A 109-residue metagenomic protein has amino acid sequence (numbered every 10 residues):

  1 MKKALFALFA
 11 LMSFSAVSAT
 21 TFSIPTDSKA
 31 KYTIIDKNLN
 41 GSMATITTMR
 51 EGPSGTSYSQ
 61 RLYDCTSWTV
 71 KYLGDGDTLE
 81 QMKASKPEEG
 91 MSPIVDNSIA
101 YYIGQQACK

Functional and structural regions predicted by a protein language model:
A4-F14: Sec-dependent N-terminal signal peptides
A16-K109: N-terminal secretory-pathway/extracellular module detecting exported/lumenal segments and adjacent signal-anchor/first
